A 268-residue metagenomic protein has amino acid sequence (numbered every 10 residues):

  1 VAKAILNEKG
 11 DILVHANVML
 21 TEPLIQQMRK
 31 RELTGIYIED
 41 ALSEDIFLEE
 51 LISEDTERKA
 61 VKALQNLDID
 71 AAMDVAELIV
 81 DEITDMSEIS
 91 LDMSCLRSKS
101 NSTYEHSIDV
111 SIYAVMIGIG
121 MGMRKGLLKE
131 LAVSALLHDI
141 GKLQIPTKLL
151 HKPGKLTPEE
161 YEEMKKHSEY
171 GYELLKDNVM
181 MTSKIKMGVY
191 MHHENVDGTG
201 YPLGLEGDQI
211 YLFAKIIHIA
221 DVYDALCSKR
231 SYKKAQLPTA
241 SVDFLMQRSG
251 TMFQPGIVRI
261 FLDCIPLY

Functional and structural regions predicted by a protein language model:
V1-A71: Membrane-cytosol interface segments
A2-L6, D92-S94, L150-H151, A220: A short alpha-helix capping/helix-coil boundary motif
G10-L13, N101, P158, G200: Short, contiguous strand/loop micro-motifs
I36, A72, E88-L91, D197 (+1 more regions): Residue-level signal for secondary-structure boundary elements
D40-K165, Y172-K184: Acidic/His-rich, divalent-metal-binding segments that scaffold phosphate/diphosphate chemistry
D45-F47, I260-I265: Alpha-helical interaction/regulatory segments in DNA maintenance proteins
V133-Q144, L156, E162-E173, D177-I260 (+1 more regions): Alpha-helical scaffolding flanking metal-ion-dependent phosphate/phosphodiester catalytic sites
